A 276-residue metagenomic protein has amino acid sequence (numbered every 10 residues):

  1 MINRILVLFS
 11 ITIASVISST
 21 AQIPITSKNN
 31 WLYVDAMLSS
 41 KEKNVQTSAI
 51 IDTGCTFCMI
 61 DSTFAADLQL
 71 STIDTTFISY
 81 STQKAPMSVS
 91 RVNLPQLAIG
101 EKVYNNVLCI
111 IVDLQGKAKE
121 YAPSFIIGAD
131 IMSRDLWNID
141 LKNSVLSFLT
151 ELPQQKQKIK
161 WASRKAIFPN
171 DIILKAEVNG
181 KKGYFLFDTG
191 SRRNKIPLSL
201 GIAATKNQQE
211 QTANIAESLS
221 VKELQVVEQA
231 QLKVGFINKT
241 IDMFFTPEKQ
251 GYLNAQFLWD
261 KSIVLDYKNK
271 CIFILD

Functional and structural regions predicted by a protein language model:
M1-P24: Bacterial Sec-dependent N-terminal signal peptides
S19-D276: Pepsin/retropepsin-fold aspartyl endopeptidases
